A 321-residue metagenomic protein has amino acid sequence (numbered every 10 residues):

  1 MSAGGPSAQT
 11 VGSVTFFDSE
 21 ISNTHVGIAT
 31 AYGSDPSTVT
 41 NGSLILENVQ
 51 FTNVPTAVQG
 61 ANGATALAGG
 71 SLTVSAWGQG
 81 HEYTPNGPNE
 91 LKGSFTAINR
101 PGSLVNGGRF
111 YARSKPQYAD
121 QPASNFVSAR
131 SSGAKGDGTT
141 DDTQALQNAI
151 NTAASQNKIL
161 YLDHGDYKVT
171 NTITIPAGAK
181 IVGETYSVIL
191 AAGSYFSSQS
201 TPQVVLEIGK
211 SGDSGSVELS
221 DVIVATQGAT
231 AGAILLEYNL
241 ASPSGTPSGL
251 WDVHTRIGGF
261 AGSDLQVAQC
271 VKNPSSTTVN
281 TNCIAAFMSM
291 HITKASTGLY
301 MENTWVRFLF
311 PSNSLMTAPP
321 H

Functional and structural regions predicted by a protein language model:
M1-K158, S194-Q199, I208-E218, A225 (+1 more regions): Extracellular "leader-to-stem" segments immediately downstream of a signal peptide or signal-anchor in secreted/lumenal
D18-E20, L46-N48, L160-L162, I173 (+1 more regions): Well-ordered beta-strand segments characteristic of repetitive beta-sheet solenoids
A129, N148-T170, I181-T185: Glycine-rich repeat segments that build the extracellular carbohydrate-interaction surface of secreted and virion
N171-A192, V217: Beta-solenoid repeat scaffold
V204: Conserved, well-structured core segments
T230-G232: Leucine-rich repeat
